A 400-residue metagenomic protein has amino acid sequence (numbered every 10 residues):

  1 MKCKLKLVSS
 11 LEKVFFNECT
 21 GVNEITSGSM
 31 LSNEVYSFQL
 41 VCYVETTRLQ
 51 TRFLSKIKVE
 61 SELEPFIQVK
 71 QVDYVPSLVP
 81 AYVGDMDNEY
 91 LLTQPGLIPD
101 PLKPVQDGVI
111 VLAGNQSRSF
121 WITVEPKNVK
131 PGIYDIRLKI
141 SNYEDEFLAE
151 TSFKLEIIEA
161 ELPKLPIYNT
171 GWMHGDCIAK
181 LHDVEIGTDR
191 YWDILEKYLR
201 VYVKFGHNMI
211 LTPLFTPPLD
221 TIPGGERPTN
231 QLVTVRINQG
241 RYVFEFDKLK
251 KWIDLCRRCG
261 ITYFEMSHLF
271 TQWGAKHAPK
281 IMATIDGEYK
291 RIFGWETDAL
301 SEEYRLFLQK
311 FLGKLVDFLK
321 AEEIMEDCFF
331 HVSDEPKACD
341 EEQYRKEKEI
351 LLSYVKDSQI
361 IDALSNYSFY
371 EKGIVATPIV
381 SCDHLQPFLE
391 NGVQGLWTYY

Functional and structural regions predicted by a protein language model:
K2-C19, T46-W121: Surface-exposed binding patches on compact interaction domains or structured appendages
V14-S29, V184-Y191: Short, polar loop/linker segments at the starts of domains and inter-domain junctions
I25-T46, L211: Contiguous beta-strand segments within globular domains
C42-Q50, D107-P166, W192: Extended acidic/polar, glycine-enriched regions that form or flank non-catalytic beta-rich accessory modules
Q94, D135-N142, A149-Y354, S365-K372: Aromatic-lined carbohydrate-binding surfaces of glycoside hydrolases
D357-L385: Extracellular glycoside hydrolase catalytic/binding regions
N391-Y400: Active-site clefts of carbohydrate-active enzymes
